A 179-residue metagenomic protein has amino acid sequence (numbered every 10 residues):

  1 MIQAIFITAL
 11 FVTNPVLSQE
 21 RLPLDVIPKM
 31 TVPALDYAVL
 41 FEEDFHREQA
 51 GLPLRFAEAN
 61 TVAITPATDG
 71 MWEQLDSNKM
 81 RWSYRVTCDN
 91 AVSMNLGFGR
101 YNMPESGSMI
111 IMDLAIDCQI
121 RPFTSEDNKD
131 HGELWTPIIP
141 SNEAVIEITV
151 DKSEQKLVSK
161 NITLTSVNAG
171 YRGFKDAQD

Functional and structural regions predicted by a protein language model:
M1-I7: Sec-dependent signal peptide recognition, specifically the positively charged N-region followed immediately by
V16-D179: Domain-level representation of secreted and single-pass membrane ectodomains enriched in extracellular protease systems
